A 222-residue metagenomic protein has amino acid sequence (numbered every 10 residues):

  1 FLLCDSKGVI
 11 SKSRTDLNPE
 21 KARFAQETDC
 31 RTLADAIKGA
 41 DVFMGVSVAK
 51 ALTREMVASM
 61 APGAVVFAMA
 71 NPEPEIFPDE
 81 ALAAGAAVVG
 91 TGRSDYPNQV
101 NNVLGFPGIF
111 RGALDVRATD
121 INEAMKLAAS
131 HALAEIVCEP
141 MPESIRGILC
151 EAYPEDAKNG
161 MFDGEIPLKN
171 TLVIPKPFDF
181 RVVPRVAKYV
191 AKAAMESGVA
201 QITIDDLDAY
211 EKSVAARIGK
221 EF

Functional and structural regions predicted by a protein language model:
F1-V48: Glycine-rich phosphate/diphosphate-binding loop of Rossmann-like nucleotide-binding domains
L2, M44, F67, V89-G90: Hydrophobic/aromatic beta-strand patches that form the interior of the parallel beta-sheet core in alpha/beta enzyme
N18-P19, T53, N122, P142: Ser/Thr-centered flexible coil motifs
C30, A34-A83: Long hydrophobic segments that form regular secondary structure
D35-K38, A58, H131, K188 (+3 more regions): Solvent-exposed alpha-helical segments within well-ordered globular domains of core cellular machineries
F43, A152-A157, S213-I218: Short amphipathic alpha-helical patches
A68-I204: Adenosine-phosphate binding glycine-rich loop
I204-F222: Long, charged amphipathic helices and adjacent flexible linkers at domain junctions
